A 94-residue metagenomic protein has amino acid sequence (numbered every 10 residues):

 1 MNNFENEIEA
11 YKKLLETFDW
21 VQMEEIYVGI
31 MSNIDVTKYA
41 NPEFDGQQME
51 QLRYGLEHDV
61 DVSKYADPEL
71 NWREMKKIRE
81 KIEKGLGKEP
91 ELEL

Functional and structural regions predicted by a protein language model:
M1-L94: General marker for long, soluble alpha-helical cores
